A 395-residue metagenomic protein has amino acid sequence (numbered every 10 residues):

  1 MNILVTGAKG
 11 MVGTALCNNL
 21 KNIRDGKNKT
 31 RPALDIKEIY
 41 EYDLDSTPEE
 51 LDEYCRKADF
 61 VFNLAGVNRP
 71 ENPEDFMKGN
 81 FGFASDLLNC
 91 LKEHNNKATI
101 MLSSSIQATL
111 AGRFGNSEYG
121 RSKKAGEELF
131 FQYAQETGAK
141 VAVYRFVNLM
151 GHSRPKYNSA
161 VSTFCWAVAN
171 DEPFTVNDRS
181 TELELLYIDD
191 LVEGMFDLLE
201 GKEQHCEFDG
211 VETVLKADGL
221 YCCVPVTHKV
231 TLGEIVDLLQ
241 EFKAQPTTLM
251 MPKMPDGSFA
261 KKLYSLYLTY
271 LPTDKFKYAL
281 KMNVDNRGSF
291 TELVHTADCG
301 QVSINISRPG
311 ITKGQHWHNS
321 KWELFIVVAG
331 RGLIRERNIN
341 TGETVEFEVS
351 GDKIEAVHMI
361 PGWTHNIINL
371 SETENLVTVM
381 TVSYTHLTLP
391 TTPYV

Functional and structural regions predicted by a protein language model:
I3-N22: N-terminal Rossmann NAD(P)H-binding glycine-rich loop of SDR-like oxidoreductase domains
D45-F81, K92, Q107-F114: NAD(P)H-binding glycine-rich loop region in Rossmannoid oxidoreductase-like domains and their noncatalytic homologs
E71-I100, K124-L129: NAD(P)-cofactor binding segment of oxidoreductase domains
E128-L183, I188-K202, I235: NAD(P)-dependent short-chain dehydrogenase/reductase
D197, G201-M282: Mid/C-terminal beta-alpha module of Rossmann-like enzyme folds, strongest in SDR-family dehydrogenases/epimerases
F276-Q315: A short glycine-rich, His/Asp/Glu-containing loop-to-beta-strand
T341-P361: Short acidic-glycine-tyrosine-enriched beta hairpin
T385-T391: Conserved small/polar residues in nucleotide/adenosyl-binding loops
